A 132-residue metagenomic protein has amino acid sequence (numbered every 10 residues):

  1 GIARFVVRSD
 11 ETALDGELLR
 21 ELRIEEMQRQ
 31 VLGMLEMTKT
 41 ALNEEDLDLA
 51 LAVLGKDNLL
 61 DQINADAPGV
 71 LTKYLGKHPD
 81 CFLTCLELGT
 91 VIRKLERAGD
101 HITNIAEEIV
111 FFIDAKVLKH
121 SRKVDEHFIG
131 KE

Functional and structural regions predicted by a protein language model:
G1-E132: Cytosolic, long alpha-helical scaffolding segments
